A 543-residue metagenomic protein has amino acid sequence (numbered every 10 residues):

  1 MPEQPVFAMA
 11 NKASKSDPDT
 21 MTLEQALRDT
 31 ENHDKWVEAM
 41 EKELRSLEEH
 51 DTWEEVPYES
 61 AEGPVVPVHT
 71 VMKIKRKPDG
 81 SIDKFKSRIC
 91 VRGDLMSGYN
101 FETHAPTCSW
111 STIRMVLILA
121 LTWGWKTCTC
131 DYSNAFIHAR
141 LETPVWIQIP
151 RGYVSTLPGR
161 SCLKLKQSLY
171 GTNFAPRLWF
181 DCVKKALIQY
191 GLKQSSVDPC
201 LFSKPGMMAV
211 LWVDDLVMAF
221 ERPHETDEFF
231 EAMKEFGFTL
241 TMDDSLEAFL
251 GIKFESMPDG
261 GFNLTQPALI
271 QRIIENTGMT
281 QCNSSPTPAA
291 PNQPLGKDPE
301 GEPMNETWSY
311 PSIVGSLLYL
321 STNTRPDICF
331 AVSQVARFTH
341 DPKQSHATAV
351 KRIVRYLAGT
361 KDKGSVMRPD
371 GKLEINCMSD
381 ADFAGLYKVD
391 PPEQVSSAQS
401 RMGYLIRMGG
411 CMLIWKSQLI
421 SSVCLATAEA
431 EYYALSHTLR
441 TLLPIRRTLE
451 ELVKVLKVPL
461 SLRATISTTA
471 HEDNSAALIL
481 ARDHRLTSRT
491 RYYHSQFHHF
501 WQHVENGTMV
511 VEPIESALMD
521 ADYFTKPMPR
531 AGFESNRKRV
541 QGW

Functional and structural regions predicted by a protein language model:
M1-E41, R45, E49, H224 (+8 more regions): Retroelement integrase C-terminal DNA-binding domain
M1-L169, N173-K185, Q189-S196, N276-G278 (+2 more regions): Chromodomain-type histone methyl-lysine reader module
L23, M40, L47, T70-M72 (+25 more regions): Mobile genetic element proteins and their domesticated derivatives, centered on retroelements and DNA transposons
L23, T129-N134, C162-T172, S196-F220 (+8 more regions): Catalytic palm active-site di-aspartate
V56-S60, P199-C200, M242-K253, M367-R368 (+2 more regions): Acidic carboxylate-rich catalytic motifs and surrounding loops in phosphoryl-/glycosyl-chemistry enzymes
K75, F136-I149, Y170-F174, K204-T239 (+4 more regions): Catalytic palm subdomain of template-directed nucleic-acid polymerases, centered on the conserved carboxylate motif
H104, C108, I113, I188 (+2 more regions): Divalent metal-binding acidic/histidine catalytic loops
Y190-V197, V217-I270, E275-T277, A358-K363 (+3 more regions): Polymerase palm active-site segment centered on the conserved acidic dipeptide of motif C
